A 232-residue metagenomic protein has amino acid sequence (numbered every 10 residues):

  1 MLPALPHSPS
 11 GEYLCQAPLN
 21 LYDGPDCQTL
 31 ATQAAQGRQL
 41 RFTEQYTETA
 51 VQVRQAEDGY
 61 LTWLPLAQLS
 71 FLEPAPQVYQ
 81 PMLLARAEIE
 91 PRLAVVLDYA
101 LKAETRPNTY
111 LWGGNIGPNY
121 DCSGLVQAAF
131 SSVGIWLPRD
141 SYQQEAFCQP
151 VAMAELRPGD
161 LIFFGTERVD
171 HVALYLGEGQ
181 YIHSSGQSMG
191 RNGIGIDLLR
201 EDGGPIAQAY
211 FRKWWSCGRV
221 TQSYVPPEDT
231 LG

Functional and structural regions predicted by a protein language model:
M1-S10, R54-A103: Boundary regions of SH3-family modules and the immediately adjacent low-complexity/disordered segments in eukaryotic
L2-Y22, L176-G232: Aromatic- and glycine-rich peptidoglycan recognition patches
L14-Q36: Beta-loop motif signature
Q28, D58-L61, S70, Y181-I182 (+1 more regions): Short, surface-exposed beta-strand-loop junctions and turns on beta-sheet-rich folds
Q33-A67: SH3/SH3-like beta-barrel superfamily modules
N108-P158: Catalytic cysteine-centered active-site loop
L137-L199: ...with weaker cross-activation on analogous glycine-rich loops/strands in unrelated enzymes
